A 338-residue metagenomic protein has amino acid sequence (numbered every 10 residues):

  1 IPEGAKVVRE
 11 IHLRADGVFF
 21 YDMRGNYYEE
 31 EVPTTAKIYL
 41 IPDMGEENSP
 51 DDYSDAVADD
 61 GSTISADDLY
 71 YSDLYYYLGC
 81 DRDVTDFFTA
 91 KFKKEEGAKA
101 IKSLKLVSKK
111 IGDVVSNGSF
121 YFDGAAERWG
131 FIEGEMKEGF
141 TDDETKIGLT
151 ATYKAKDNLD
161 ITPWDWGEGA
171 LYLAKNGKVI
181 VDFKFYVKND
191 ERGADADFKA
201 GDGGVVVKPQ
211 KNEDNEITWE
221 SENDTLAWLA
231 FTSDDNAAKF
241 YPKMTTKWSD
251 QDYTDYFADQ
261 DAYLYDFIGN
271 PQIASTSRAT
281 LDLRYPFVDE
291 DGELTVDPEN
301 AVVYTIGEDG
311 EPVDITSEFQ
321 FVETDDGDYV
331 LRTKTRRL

Functional and structural regions predicted by a protein language model:
I1-D142, I147-A155: Cross-kingdom Sec-pathway N-terminal secretion signals
G124-E135, T280-D289, D328-T335: Exposed aromatic-hydrophobic patches
R128, G169-N215, T246-V302, G307: Proteolytic processing hotspots in large secreted/extracellular or virion-associated proteins and select intracellular
M136-T150, L159-W164, D195-A196, G292-L294: Short glycine/proline/serine/threonine-rich loop/turn segments at secondary-structure transition edges
D143-D157, G167-L173, L338: Short, aromatic- and glycine-rich surface loops/edge beta-strands on solvent-exposed regions
I217-W248: Predominantly extracellular/luminal regions of secreted and cell-surface proteins, especially disulfide-bonded
Y241, T245, Q251-Y253, D325-L338: C-terminal beta-strand-rich structural cap/linker in extracellular carbohydrate-active enzymes
G310-D326: Solvent-exposed beta-strand/loop surfaces of large extracellular or lumenal domains
